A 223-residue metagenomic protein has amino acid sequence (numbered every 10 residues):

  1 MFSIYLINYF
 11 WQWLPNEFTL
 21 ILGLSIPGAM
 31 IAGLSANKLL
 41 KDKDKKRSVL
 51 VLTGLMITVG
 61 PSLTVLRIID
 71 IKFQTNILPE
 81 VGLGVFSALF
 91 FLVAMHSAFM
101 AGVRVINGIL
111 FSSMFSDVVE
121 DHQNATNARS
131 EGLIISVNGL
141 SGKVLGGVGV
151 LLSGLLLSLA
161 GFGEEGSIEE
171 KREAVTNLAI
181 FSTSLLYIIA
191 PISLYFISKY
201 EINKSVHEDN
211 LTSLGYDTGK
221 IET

Functional and structural regions predicted by a protein language model:
M1-T223: Membrane-embedded alpha-helical bundles of multi-pass transporters/translocases, especially carrier/permease families
